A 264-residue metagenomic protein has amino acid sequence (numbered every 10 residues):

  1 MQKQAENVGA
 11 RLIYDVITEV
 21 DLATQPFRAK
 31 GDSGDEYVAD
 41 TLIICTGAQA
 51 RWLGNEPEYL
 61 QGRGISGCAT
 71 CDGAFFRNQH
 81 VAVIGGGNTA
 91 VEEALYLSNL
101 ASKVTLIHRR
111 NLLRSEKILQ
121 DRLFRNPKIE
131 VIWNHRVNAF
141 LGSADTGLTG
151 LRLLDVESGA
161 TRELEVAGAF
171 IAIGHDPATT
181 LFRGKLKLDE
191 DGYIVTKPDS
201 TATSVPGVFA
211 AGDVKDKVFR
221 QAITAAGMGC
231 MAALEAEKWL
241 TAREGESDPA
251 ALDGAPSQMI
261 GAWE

Functional and structural regions predicted by a protein language model:
Q2-G31, E36-A39, N99-P198, K238-E264: A Rossmann-like FAD-binding core segment of flavoenzymes
Y14, R77-Q79, N134, V205: Phosphate-coordination loops involved in phosphoryl transfer and adenosine-cofactor binding
V38, I44-T46, V83, I171-A172: Redox-cofactor binding/interface segments in oxidoreductases and associated redox assembly factors
Q49, Y59-F75, A172-F219, M228 (+1 more regions): FAD-site-proximal beta/loop scaffold in flavoenzymes
W52-L53, V91-E92, R114, T161 (+2 more regions): Glycine/Thr-rich phosphate-binding loops of Rossmann-like dinucleotide-binding domains
G54-E58, A94-Y96, I118-L119, L181-G184 (+1 more regions): Short amphipathic alpha-helical segments
G85-G87: Glycine-rich Rossmann-fold phosphate-binding loop(s) that bind the pyrophosphate of adenine dinucleotide cofactors
V91-E93, V205, A211-E264: A conserved FAD-binding loop/helix module that cradles the flavin
